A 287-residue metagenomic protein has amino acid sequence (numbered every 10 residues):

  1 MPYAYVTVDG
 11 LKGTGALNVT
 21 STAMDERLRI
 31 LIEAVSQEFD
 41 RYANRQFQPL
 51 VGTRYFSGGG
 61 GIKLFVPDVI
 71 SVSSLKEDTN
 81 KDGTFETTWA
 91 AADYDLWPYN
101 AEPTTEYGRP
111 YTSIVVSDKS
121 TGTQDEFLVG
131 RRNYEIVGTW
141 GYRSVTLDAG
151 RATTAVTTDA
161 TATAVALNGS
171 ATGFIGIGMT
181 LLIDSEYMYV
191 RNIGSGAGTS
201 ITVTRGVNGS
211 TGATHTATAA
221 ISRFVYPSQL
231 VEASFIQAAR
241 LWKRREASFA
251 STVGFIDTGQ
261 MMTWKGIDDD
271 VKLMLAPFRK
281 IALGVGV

Functional and structural regions predicted by a protein language model:
M1-V287: Divalent metal-cofactor coordination and adjacent catalytic microenvironments
